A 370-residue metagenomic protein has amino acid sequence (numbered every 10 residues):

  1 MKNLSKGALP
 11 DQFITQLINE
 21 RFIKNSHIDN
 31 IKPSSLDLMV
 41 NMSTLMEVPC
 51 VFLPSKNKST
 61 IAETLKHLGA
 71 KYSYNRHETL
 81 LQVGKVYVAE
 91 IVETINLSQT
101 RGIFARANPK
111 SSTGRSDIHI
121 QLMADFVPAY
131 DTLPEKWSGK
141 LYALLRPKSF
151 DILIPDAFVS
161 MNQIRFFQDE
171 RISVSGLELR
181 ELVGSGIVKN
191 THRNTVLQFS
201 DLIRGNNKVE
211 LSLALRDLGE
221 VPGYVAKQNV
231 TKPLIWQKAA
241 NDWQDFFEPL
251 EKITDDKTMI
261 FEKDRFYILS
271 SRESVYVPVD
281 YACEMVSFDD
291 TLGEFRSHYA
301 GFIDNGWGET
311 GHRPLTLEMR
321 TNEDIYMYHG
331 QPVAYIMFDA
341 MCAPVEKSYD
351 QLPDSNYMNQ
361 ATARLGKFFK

Functional and structural regions predicted by a protein language model:
M1-K370: DUTPase catalytic domain/fold
